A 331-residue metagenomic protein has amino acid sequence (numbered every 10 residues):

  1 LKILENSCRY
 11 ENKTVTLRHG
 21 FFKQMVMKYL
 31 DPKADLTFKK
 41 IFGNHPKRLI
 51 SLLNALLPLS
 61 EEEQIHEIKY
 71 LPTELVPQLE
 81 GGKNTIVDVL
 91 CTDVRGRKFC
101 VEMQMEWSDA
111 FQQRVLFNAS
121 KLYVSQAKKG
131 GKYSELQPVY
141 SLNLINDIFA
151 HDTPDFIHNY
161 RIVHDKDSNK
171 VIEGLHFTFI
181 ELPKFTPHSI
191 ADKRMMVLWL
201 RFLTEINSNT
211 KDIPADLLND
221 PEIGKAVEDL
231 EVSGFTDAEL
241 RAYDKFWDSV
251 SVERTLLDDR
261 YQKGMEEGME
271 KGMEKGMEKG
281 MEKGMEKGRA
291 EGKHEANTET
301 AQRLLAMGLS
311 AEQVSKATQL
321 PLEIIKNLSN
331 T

Functional and structural regions predicted by a protein language model:
I3-R9, T14-A238: Conserved single-residue anchors adjacent to enzymatic active/cofactor-binding motifs
G20, Q24-V26, F99-Q104, R201-T331: Short, charged alpha-helical interaction segments and adjacent helix-coil junctions
